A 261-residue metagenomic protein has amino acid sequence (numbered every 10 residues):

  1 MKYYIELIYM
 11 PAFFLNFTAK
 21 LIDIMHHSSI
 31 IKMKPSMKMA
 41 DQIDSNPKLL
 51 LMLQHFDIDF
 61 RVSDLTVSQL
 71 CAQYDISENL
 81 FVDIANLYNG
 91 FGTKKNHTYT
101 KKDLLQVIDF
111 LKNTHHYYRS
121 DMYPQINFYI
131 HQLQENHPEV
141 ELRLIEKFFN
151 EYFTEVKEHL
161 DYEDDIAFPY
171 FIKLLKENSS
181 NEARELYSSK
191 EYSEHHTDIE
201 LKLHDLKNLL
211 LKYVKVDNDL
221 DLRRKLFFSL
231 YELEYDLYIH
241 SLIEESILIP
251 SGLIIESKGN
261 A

Functional and structural regions predicted by a protein language model:
Y3, N16, K20-I24: Short, positively charged and aromatic/hydrophobic N-terminal segments
Y3-I5, M33: Hydrophobic transmembrane signal anchors and adjacent membrane-proximal interface regions, especially in viral
L21-A261: Small-residue-biased structural context
